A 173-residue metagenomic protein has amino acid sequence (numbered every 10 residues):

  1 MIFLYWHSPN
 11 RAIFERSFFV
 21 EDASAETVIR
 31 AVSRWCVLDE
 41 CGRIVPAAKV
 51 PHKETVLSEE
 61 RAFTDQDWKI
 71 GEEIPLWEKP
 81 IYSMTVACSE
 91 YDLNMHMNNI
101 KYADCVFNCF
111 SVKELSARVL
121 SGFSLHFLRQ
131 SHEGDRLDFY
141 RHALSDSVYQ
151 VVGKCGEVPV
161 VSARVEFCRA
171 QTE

Functional and structural regions predicted by a protein language model:
I2-Y5, M95: Short secondary-structure boundary segments
W6-L76, F127, S131-E133, H142-E173: HotDog/MaoC-like acyl-thioester-processing domains
E78-E166, T172: Acidic/His-leaning functional-site neighborhoods
